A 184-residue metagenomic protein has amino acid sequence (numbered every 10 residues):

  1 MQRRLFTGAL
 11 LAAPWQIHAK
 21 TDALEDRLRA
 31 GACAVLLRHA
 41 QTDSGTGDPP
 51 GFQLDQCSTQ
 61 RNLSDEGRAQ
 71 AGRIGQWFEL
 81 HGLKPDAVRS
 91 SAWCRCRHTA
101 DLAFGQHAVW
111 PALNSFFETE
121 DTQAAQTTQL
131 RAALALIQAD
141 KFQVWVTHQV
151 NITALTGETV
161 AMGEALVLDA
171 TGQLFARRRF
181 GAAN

Functional and structural regions predicted by a protein language model:
R4-A19: N-terminal export signals
K20-P111, F116-E120, T128, E158-A183: Active-site-proximal alpha-helix that buttresses catalytic centers in soluble enzyme cores
A32-A34, A139-T147: Generic beta-sheet signal
H81-L83, I137-D140: Glycine-rich phosphate-binding loop signature in dinucleotide/nucleotide-binding domains
A124: Short, glycine/charge-rich flexible loops or terminal/linker lids adjacent to PRPP-binding catalytic cores
T127-L136: A short, acidic, amphipathic alpha-helical segment used as a generic capping/interface helix at domain edges
